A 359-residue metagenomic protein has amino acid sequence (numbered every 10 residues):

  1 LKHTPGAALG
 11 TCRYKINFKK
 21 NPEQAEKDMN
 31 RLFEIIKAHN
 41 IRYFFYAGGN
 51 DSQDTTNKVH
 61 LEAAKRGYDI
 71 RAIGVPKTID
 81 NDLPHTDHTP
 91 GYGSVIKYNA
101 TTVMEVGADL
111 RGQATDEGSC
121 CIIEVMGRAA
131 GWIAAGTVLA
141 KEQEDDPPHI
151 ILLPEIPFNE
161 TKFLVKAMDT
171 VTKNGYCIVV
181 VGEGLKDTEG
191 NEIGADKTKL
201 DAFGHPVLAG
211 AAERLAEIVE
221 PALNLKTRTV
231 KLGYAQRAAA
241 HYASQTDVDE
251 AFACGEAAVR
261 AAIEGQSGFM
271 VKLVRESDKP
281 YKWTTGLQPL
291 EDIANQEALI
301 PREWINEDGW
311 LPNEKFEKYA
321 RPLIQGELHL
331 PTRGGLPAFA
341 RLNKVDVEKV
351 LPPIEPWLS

Functional and structural regions predicted by a protein language model:
L1-R42, D51-S52, T101-M104: Glycine-rich oxoanion-binding loops at beta->alpha junctions
K2-F18, K77-D87, E117-S119, A195-T198: Gly-rich Lys/Arg/Thr-decorated short loops/hinges at beta-loop-alpha junctions or inter-strand turns that position
R13-Y14, G49-N50, V75-N81, E155-P157 (+3 more regions): Short, ordered loop/turn segments at secondary-structure junctions
N17, Q53-D54, N81-D82, A129-G131 (+4 more regions): Flexible loop/turn segments at secondary-structure boundaries
A25-R31, K37, V95-A108, A134 (+2 more regions): Hydrophobic alpha-helical segments within soluble ligand-binding/sensing domains
I35, Y46-G48, D54-D69, I73 (+1 more regions): Accessory alpha-helical/coil subdomains and C-terminal extensions that flank or cap enzyme catalytic cores
E192-S359: C-terminal non-catalytic interaction/assembly regions of soluble proteins
